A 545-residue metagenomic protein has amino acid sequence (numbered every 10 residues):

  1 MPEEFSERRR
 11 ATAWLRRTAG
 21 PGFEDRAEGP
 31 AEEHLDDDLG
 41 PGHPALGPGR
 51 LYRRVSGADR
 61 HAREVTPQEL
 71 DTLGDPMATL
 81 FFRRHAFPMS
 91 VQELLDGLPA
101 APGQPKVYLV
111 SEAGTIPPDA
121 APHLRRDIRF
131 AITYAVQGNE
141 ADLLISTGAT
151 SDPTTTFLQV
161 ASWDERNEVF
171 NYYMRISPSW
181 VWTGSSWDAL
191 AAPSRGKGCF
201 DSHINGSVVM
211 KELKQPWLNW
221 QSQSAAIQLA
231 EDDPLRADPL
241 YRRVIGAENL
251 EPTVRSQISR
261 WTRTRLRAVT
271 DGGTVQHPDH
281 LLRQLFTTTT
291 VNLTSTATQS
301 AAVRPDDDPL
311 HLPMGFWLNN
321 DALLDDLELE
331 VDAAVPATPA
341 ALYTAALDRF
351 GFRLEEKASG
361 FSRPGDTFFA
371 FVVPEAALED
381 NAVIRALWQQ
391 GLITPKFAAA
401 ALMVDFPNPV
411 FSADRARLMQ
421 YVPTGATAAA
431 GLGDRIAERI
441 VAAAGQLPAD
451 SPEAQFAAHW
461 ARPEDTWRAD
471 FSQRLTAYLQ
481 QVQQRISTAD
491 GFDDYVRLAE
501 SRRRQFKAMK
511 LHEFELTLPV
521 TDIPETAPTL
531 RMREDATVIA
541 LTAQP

Functional and structural regions predicted by a protein language model:
A13, A19-P21, A27-A31: Short linear motifs in low-complexity or flexible loops
R16, E33-D37, P41: Repetitive helical segments and hydrophobic/amphipathic motifs
G40-L95, Y108, I227-P545: Long, charged, low-complexity terminal extensions
P102-A192: Sequence context of c-type cytochrome heme-c attachment sites
R195-S207: The canonical Cys-X-X-Cys-His
V209-L213: Short Cys/His-rich "knuckle" micro-motifs
K214-Q223: Short cysteine/histidine-rich metal-coordination sites, predominantly Zn2+-binding motifs
